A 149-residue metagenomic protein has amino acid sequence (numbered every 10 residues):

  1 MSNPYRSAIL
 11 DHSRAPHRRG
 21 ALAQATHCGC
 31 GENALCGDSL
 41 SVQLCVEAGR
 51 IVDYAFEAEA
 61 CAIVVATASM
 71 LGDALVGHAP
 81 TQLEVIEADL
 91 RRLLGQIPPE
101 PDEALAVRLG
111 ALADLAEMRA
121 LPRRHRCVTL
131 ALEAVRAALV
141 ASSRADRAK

Functional and structural regions predicted by a protein language model:
M1-K149: Domain-level signature for proteins that mediate thiol-based redox and metal-cofactor handling
